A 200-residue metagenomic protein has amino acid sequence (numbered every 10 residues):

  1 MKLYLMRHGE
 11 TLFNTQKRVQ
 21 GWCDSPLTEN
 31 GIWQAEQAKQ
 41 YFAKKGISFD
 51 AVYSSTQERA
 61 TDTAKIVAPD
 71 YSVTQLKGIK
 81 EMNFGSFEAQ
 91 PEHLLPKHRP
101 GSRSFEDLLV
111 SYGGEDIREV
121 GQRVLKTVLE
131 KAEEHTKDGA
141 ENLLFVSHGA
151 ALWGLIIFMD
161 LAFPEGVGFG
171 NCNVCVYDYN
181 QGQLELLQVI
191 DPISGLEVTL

Functional and structural regions predicted by a protein language model:
M1-Y4, D50-A51, E141: Extreme N-terminal starter segment of soluble prokaryotic enzymes
R7-V67, Y71: Active-site-proximal alpha-helix that buttresses catalytic centers in soluble enzyme cores
G9, G149-A150: Active-site metal-binding loops of divalent metal-dependent hydrolases
K45-S48, K131-E141: Glycine-rich phosphate-binding loop signature in dinucleotide/nucleotide-binding domains
G46-G78, P100, Y179-L200: Conserved histidine-centered catalytic loops in small-molecule metabolism enzymes
S54-S55, Q122, V146-S147: Short beta-strand scaffold positions
V67-L125, Q188, L200: Phosphate-handling substructures
D160-E185: Domain-level recognition of soluble alpha/beta enzyme cores, biased toward histidine phosphatases/phosphomutases
